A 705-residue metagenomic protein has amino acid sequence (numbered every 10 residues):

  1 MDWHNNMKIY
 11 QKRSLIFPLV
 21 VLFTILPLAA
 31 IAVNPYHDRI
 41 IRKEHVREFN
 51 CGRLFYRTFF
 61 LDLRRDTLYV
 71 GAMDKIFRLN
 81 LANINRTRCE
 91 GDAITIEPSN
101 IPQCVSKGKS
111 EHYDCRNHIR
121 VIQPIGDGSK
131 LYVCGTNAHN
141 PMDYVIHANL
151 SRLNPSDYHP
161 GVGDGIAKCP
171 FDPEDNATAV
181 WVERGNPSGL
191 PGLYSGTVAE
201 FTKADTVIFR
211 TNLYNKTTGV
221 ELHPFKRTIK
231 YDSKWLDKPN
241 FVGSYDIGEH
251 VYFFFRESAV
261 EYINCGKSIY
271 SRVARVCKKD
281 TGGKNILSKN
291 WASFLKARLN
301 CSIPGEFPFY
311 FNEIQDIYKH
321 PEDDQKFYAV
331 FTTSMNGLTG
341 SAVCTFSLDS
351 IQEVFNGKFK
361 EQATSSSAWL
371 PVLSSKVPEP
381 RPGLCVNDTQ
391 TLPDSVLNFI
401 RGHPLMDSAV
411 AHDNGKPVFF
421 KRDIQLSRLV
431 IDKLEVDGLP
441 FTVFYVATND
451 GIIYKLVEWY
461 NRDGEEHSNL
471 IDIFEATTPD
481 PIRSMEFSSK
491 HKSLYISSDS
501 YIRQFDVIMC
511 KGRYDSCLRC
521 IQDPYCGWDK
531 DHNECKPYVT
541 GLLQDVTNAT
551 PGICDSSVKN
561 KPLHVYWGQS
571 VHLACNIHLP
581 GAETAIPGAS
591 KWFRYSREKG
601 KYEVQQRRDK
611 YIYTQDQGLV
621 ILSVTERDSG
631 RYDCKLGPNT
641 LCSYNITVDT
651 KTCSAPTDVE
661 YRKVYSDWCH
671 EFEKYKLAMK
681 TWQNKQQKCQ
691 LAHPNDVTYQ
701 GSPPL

Functional and structural regions predicted by a protein language model:
R13-F487, H491, I496, Y501-Q504 (+3 more regions): Disulfide-stabilized extracellular ectodomains of secreted/luminal proteins, especially beta-rich
L429, H572-P580, G588-R597, D628-P638: Structural signature of extracellular immunoglobulin-like
K433, K561-V565, R608-R631, L636-T640: Extracellular beta-strand/loop-rich beta-sandwich domains predominantly from IgSF
G464-I473, A585-G618, R627, T698: Immunoglobulin-superfamily Ig-like beta-sandwich domains in protein ectodomains
G512-I521, T650-S666: Low-complexity, Pro/Ser/Thr- and charge-rich linker/hinge segments at domain boundaries
Y525-P537, T550, R594, D696-T698 (+1 more regions): Extracellular Cys-Trp
Y566-S570: Solvent-exposed, conformationally flexible loop/turn segments
R631-P656, M679-L705: Extracellular/luminal immunoglobulin-like beta-sandwich modules
